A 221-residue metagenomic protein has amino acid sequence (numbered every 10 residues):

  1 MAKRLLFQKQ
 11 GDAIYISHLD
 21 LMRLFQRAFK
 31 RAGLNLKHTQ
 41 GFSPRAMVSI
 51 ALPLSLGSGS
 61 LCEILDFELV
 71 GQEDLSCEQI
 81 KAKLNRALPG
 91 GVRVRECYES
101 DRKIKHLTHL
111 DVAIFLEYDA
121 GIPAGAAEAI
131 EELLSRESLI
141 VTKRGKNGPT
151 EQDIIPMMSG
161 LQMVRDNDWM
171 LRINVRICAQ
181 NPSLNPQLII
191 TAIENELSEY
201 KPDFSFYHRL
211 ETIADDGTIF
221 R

Functional and structural regions predicted by a protein language model:
M1-K3: Extreme N-terminal starter segment of soluble prokaryotic enzymes
L6-Q8, D12, I16, D20 (+1 more regions): Extended, well-folded interaction surfaces typified by the phenylalanyl-tRNA synthetase beta subunit core
F7-K9, F67-E73, I114-A120, V175-A179: Short beta-strand-to-loop capping motifs
K37-L69, D101-K103: Short, charge-patterned binding micro-sites
L61-A113: Ordered, amphipathic secondary-structure segments that act as subunit-interaction surfaces in large macromolecular
E73-A82, D119-E132, N181-L188: Short, conserved charged micro-motifs
S135-R221: Core RNA-modification/binding signature centered on pseudouridine synthases
